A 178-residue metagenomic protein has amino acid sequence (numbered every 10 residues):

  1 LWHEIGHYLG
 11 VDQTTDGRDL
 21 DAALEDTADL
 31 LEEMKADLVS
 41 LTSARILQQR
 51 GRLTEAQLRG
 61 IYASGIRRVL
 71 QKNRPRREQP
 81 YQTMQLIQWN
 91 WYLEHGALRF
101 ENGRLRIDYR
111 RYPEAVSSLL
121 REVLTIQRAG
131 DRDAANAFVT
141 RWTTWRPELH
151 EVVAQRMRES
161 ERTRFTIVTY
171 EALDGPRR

Functional and structural regions predicted by a protein language model:
L1-D12, E33-A36, L41: Active-site recognition of the HExxH zinc-binding catalytic motif
W2, D26, L30-D37, A56 (+2 more regions): Conserved structured core elements
V11-M34: Post-HEXXH active-site segment of zinc metalloproteases
E25, L30, I61, R68 (+6 more regions): Short alpha-helical interface elements
M34, R67-R77, A97-L98, E148-R156 (+1 more regions): Short, charged low-complexity intrinsically disordered segments located at boundaries of structured domains
L41-R141: Long, well-structured alpha-helical subdomains associated with metal-dependent extracellular/ecto-lumenal hydrolases
R110-R178: Non-catalytic terminal regions of proteins
